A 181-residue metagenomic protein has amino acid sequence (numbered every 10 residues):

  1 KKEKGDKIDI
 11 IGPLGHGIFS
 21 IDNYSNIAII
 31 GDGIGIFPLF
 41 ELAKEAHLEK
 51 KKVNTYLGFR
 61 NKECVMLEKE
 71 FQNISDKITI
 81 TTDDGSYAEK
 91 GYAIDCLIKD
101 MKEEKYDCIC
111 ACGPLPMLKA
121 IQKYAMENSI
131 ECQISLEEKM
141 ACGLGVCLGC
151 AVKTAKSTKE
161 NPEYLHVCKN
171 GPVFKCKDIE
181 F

Functional and structural regions predicted by a protein language model:
K1-A28: FAD-binding FR-type
K7, S25-N26, L48-T55, K77 (+2 more regions): Residues at the starts of beta-strands that form the adenosine-phosphate
I11, I30, Y56-G58, C112 (+1 more regions): Structural motif
L14-G15, G33, N61: Short glycine-enriched loops at secondary-structure junctions
N26-I36: Short, glycine-rich nucleotide/cofactor-binding loops
I34-L39, M117: Hydrophobic/small residue at the entry helix of a nucleotide-binding pocket
P38-H47: Histidine-anchored nucleotide/phosphate-binding helix
R60-F181: Reductase modules of NAD(P)H-dependent flavoproteins
